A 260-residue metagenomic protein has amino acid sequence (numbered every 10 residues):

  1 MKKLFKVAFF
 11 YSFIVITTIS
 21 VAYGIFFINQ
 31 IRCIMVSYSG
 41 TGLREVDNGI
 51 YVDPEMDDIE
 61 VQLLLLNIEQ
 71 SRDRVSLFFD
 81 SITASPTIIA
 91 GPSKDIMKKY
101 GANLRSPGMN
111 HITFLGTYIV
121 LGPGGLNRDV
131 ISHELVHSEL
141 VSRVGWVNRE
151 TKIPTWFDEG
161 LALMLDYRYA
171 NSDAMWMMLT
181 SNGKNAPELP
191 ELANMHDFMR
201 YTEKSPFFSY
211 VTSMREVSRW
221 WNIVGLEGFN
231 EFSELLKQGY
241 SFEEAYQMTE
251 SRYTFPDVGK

Functional and structural regions predicted by a protein language model:
M1-V7: N-terminal Lys/Arg-rich, disordered targeting/topogenic segments
A8-F27: Hydrophobic membrane-insertion alpha-helices, especially the h-region of bacterial N-terminal signal peptides
V21-G24, L65, G125, T151-K152 (+1 more regions): A generic helix-loop boundary/linker signal
A22-I31, V36-Y38: Residue-level recognition of alpha-helix termini/interfacial anchor residues
C33-W146, F242: Juxtacatalytic substrate-recognition/specificity segment
F78, W220-I223: Amphipathic, soluble alpha-helical interaction motifs
V130, R149-R215, N222-L226, N230-K260: Acidic/His/Gly-enriched intrinsically disordered linker/tail segments that often contain short helix/coil "MoRF-like"
